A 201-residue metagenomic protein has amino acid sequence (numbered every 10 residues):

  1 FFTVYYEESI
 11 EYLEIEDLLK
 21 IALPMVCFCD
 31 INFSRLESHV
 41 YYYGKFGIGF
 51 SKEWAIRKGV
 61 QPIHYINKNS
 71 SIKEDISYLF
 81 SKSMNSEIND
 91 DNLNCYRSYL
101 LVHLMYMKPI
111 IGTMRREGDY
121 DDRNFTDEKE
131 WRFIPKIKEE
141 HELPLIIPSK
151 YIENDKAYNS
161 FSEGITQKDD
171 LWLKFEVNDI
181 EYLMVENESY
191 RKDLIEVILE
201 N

Functional and structural regions predicted by a protein language model:
F1-N201: NAD-dependent ADP-ribosyltransferases
